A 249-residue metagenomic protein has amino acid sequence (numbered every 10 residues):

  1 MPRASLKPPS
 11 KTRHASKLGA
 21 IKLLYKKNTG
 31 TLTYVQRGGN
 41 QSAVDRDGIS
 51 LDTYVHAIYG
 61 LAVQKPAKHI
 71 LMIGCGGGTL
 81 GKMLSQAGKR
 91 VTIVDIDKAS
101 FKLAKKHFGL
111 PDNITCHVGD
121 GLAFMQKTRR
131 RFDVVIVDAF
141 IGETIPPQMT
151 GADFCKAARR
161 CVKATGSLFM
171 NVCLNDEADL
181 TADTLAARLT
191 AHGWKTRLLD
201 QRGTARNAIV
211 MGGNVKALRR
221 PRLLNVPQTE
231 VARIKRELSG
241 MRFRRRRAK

Functional and structural regions predicted by a protein language model:
P2-G48, T53-H56, G60-Q64, R202-K249: SAM/dcSAM-binding transferase cores
P9-T12, A20-I21, L103-A104, F140 (+1 more regions): Intrinsically disordered, low-complexity segments enriched in polar/charged residues with Gly/Pro, especially when
T53-S167, E177-A178, D183-A186, T190-H192 (+1 more regions): The AdoMet/dcAdoMet-binding core of the Class I SAM-like
T184-L198, G213-L218: A SAM-dependent methyltransferase catalytic signature shared across enzymes that methylate proteins
